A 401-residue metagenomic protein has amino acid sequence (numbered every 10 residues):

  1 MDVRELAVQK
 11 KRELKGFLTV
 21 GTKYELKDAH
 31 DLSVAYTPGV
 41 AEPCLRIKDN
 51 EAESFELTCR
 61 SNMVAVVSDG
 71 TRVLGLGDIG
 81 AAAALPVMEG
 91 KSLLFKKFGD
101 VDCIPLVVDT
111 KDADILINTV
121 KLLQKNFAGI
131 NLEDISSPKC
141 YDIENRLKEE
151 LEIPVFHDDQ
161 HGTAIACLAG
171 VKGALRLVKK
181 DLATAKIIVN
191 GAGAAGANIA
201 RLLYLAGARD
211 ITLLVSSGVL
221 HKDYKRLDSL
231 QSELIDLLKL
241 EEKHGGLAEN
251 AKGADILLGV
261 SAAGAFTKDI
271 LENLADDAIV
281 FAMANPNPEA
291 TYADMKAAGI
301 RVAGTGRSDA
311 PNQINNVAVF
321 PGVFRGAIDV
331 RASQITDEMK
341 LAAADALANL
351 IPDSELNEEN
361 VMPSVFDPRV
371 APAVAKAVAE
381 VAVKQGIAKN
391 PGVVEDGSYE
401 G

Functional and structural regions predicted by a protein language model:
M1-V155, V381, K389-G392, D396: N-terminal ligand-binding/catalytic initiation module
F55-R60, K96-K97, L122-Q124, K148-E149 (+7 more regions): Solvent-exposed alpha-helices and their adjacent loops that cap or buttress functional pockets in soluble metabolic
L74, A81-G99, H157, I165-A262: Glycine-rich phosphate/diphosphate-binding loop of Rossmann-like nucleotide-binding domains
P105, N131-D134, V155-D158, V189 (+5 more regions): General beta-strand structural signal in soluble alpha/beta enzymes
E150-A164, V280-N285: Short, acidic/small-residue loops that bind anionic groups at enzyme active sites
D158, A282-V393: Adenosine-phosphate binding glycine-rich loop
S232-R301, R307-D309: Rossmann-like adenosine-cofactor binding region
